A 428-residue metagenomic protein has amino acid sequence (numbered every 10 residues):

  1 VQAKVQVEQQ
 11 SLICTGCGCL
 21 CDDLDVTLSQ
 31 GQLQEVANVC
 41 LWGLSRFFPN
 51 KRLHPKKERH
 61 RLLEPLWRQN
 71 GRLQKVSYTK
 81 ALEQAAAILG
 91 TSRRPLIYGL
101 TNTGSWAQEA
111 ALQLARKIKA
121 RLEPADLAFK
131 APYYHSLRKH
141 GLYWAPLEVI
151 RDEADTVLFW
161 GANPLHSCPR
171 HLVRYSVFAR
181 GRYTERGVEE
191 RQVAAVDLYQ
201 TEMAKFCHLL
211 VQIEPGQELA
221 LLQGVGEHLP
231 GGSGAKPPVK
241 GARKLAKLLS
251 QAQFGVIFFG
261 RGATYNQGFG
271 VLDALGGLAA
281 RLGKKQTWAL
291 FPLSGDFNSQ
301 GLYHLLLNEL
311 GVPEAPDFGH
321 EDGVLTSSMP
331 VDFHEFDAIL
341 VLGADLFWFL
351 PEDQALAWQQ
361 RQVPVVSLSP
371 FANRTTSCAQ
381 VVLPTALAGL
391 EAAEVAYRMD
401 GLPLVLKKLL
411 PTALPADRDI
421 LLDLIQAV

Functional and structural regions predicted by a protein language model:
V1, R61-L62, L248, G301-E309: Acidic/proline-rich low-complexity IDRs
V1-E218, Q223-H228, R261, Q426: N-terminal export/assembly segments and adjacent metallocofactor-ligating motifs of anaerobic energy-metabolism
Y133-T287, L305-V428: Non-catalytic alpha/beta scaffold blocks inside enzyme catalytic domains
Q286-L306: Short, conserved secondary-structure transition motifs
